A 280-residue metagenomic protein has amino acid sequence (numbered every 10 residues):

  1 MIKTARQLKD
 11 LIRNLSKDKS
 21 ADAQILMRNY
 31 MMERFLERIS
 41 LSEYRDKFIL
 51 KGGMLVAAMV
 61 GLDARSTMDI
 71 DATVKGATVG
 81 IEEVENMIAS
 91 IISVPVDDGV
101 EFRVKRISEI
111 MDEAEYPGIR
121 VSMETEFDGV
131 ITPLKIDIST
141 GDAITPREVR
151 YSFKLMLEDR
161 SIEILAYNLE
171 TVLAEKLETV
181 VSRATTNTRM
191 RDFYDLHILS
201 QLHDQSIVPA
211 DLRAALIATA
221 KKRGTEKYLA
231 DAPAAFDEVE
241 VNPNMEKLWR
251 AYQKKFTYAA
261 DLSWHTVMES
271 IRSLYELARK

Functional and structural regions predicted by a protein language model:
M1-F48, A57-S66, I70-K280: Structured mid-to-C-terminal alpha-helical surface segments
